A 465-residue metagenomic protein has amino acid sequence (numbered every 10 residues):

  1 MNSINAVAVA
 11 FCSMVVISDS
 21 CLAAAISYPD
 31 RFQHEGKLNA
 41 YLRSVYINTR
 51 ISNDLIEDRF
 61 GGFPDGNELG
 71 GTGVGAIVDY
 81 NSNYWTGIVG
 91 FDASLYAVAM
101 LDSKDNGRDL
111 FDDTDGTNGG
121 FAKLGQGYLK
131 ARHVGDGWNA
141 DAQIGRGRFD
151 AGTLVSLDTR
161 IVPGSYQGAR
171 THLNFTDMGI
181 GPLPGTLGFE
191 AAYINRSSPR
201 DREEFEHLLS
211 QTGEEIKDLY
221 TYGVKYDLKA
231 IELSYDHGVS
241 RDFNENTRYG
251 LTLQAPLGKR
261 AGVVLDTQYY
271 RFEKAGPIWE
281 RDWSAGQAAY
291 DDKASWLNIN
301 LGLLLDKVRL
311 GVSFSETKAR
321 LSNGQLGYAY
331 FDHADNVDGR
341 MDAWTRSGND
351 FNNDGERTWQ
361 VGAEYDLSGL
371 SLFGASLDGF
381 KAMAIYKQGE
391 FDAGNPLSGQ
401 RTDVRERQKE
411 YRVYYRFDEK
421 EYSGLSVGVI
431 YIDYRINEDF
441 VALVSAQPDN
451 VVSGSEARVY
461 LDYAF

Functional and structural regions predicted by a protein language model:
C12-G145, R412-D418, S426-F465: Beta-barrel outer-membrane channel/assembly domains of diderm bacteria
A24-L38, N81-F91, V134-A140, D177-T186 (+5 more regions): Short loop/turn motifs that connect adjacent beta-strands in outer-membrane beta-barrel proteins
H34, G70-V74, G120-G125, P163-Q167 (+7 more regions): Residues that define the transmembrane beta-barrel architecture of outer-membrane proteins
A76-S82, G127-A131, A169-L173, Y222-Y226 (+6 more regions): Residues on the lipid-exposed face of transmembrane beta-strands in outer-membrane beta-barrel proteins
Y80-R202, Y226-I231, L303-L305, E316: Outer membrane beta-barrel
A142-S156, F189-Y193, Y222, A230-R241 (+4 more regions): Transmembrane beta-strand segments that form the barrel wall of outer-membrane beta-barrel proteins
G185-Y220, G258-D350, D354, Y431-V452: Outer-membrane beta-barrel translocator/channel fold
F314-R416: C-terminal structural cap/anchor segments
